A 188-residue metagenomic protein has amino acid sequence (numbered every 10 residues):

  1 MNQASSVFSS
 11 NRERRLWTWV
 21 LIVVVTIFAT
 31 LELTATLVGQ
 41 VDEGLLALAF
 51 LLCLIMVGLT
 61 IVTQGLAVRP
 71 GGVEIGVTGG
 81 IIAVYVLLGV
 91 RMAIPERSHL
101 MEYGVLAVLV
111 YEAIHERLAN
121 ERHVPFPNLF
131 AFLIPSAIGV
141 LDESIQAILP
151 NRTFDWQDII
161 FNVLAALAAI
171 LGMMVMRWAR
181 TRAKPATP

Functional and structural regions predicted by a protein language model:
M1-A147, W156, I170, M174-P188: Bulky hydrophobic segments
I138, P150, L164: Short glycine-rich loop/turn motifs that provide flexible caps or phosphate-binding loops at active sites
R152-D155, I160: Alpha-helical transmembrane segments and their interfaces in multipass membrane proteins
I160-A169: Small-residue-rich transmembrane alpha-helices that serve as helix-helix interface/gating elements in multipass
